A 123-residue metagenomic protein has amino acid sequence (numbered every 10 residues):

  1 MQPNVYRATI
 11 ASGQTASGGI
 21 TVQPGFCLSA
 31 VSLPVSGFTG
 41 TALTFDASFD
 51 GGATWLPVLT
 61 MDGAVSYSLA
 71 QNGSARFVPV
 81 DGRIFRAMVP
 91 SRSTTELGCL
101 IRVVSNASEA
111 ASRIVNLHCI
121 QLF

Functional and structural regions predicted by a protein language model:
Q2-Y6, G52-T60: Surface-exposed loop/edge segments in extracytoplasmic proteins
P3-S12, G19: Short amphipathic
G13-G25, L59-F123: Beta-sandwich interaction modules
C27-S36, V103: Hydrophobic beta-strand segments within beta-rich accessory/binding domains
P34-A42, A107-R113: Extended, low-complexity, turn-rich repeat/linker tracts enriched in Gly/Pro/Ser/Thr and Asp/Glu that occur
